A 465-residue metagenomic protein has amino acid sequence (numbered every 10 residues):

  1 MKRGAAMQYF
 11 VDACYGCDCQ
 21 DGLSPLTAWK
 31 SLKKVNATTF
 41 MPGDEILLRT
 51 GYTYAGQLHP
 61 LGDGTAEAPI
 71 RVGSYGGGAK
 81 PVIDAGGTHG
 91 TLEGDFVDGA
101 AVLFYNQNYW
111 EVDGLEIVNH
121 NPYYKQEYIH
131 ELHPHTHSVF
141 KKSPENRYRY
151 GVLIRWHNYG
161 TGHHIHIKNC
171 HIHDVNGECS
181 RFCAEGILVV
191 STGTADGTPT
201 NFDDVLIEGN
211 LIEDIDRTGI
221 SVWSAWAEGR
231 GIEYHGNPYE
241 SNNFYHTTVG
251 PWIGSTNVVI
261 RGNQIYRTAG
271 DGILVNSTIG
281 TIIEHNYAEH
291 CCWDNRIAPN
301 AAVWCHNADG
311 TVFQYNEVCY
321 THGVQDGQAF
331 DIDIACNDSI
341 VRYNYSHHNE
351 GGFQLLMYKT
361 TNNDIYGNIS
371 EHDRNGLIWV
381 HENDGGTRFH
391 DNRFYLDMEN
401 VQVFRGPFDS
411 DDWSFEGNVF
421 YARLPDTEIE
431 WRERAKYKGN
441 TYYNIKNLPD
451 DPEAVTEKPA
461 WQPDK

Functional and structural regions predicted by a protein language model:
M1-A6: Short, Lys/Arg-enriched N-terminal segments with co-localized hydrophobic residues within the first ~10-30 amino acids
V11-R49, T53: Acidic Gly/Asp/Thr-rich repetitive segments characteristic of extracellular carbohydrate-active and adhesion proteins
C17-G22, K80-V82, D216: Short, solvent-exposed loop/turn elements at domain surfaces
L47-R49, D63-S143, D174-S180: Right-handed parallel beta-helix/beta-spiral solenoid domain characteristic of secreted/periplasmic
G56-H59, A85-T88, L92-A101, N121-Y128 (+13 more regions): Short glycine/acidic-rich loop motifs that flank beta-strands on beta-rich extracellular proteins
P69, G73-G78, N108-N119, T161-N176 (+11 more regions): Right-handed parallel beta-helix
L92-G94, Y124-G151, G193-T194, A227-T247: Surface-exposed intrinsically disordered loops and tails
T427-D464: Leucine-rich solenoid repeat scaffolds
